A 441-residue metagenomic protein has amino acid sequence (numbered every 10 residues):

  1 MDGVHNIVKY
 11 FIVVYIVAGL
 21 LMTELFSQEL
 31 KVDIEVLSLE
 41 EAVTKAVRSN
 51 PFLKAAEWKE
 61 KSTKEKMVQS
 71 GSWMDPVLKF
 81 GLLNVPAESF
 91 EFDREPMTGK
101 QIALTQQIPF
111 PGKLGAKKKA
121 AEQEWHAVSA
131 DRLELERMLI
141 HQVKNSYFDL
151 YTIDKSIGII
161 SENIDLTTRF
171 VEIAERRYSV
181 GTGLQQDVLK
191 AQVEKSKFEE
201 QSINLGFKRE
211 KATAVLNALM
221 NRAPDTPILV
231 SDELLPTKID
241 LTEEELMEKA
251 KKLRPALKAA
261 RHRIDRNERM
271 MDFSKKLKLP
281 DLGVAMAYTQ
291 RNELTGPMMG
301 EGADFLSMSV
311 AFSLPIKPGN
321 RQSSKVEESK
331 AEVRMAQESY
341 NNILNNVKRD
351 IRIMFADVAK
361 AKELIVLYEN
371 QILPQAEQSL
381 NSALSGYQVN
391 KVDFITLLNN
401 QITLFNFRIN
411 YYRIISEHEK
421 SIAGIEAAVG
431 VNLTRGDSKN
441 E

Functional and structural regions predicted by a protein language model:
D2-H5, K9, L37, R132-K251 (+2 more regions): Periplasmic alpha-helical coiled-coil/stalk elements that build and connect Gram-negative outer-membrane
F11-E24: Bacterial N-terminal signal peptides
S27-L82, Q107-I108, A116, E122 (+6 more regions): Bacterial Sec-pathway N-terminal export signals of envelope proteins
E29-K31, N410-E441: Acidic, low-complexity, intrinsically disordered peripheral segments
K54, P76-M97, Q107-E134, K258 (+3 more regions): Small/polar (Gly/Ser/Thr/Ala-rich) solvent-exposed segments that form structured loops/beta-strands/short helices used
A55-M67, L135, L139-I159, R169-V171 (+5 more regions): Amphipathic alpha-helical coiled-coil segments
I102, M308-V310: Membrane-embedded beta-strands of outer-membrane beta-barrel proteins, especially the hydrophobic/small aromatic
K118-E122, Q185-V193, E327, F394-I402: Short, charged, amphipathic alpha-helical segments
